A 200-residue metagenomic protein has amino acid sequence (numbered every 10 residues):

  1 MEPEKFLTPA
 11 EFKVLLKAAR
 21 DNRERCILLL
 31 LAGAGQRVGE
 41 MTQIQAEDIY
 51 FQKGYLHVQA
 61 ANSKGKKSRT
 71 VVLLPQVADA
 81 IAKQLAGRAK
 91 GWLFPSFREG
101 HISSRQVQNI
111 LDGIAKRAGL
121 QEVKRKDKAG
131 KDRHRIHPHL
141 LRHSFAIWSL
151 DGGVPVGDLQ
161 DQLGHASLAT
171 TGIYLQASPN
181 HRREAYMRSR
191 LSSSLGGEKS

Functional and structural regions predicted by a protein language model:
E2-F6, S189-S200: C-terminal secondary-structure termini that scaffold catalytic or DNA-interacting sites
K5, P9-V38: Basic, Lys/Arg- and aromatic-enriched nucleic-acid-binding interface segment
P9, Q43-A80: Conserved tyrosine-mediated DNA breakage-rejoining catalytic core shared by Y-recombinases
F12, E24-R25, S104, Q108 (+1 more regions): Short, leucine-enriched amphipathic alpha-helices that occur as contiguous helical runs
K17, N109-D161: Short, basic (Lys/Arg/His-rich) helix/loop patches that form interaction surfaces in the mid-to-C-terminal regions
L30-L31, I44, W148-S149, Q162 (+1 more regions): Short alpha-helical segment immediately N-terminal to, or the first helix within, an HTH/HTH-like DNA-binding domain
I49-F51, S103, H134-R135, V154-L175 (+2 more regions): Short, polar N-cap/turn motifs at the start of nucleic acid-interacting alpha helices
S63-A82, G91-G113: C-terminal catalytic core of Y-nucleophile DNA break-rejoin enzymes
